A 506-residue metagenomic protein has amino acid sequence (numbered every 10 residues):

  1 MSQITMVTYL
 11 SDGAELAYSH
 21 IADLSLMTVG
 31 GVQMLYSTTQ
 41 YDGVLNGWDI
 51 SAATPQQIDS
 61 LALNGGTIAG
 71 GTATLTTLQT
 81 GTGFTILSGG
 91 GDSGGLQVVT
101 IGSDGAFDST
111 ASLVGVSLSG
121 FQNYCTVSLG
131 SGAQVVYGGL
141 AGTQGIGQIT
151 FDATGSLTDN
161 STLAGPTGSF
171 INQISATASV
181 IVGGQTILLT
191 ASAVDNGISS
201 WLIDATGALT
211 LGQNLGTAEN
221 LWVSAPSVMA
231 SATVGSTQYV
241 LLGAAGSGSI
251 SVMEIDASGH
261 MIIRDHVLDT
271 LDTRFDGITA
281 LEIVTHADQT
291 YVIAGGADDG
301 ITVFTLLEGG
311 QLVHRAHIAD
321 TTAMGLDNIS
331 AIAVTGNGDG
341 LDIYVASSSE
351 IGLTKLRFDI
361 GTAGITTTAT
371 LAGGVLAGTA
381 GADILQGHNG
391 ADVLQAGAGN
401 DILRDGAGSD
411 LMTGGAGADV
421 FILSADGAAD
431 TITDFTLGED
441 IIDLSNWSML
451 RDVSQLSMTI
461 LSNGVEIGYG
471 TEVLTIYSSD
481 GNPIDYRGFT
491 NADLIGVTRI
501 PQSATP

Functional and structural regions predicted by a protein language model:
M1-T366, T370: Feature marking well-ordered beta-strand scaffolds used for ligand recognition
H20, A205, T370-A372, T379-G381 (+2 more regions): Repetitive beta-strand solenoid architecture
T162, N214, H266, H317 (+7 more regions): Conserved beta-strand positions that form and line the central face of beta-propeller blades
L306, F358, G399, D426 (+3 more regions): Surface loops and adjacent helix of pleckstrin homology
V345-A346, F358-I360, G364-T368, G374 (+2 more regions): Low-complexity acidic/polar repeat-biased segments
G352-L353, D430-T431, L450-R451, T471-Y477: Short, surface-exposed beta-strand/loop "edge" segments at domain boundaries and coil↔beta transitions
A382-Q386, A391-V453: Acidic, glycine-rich calcium-binding repeat modules characteristic of RTX/beta-roll and related beta-solenoid repeat
